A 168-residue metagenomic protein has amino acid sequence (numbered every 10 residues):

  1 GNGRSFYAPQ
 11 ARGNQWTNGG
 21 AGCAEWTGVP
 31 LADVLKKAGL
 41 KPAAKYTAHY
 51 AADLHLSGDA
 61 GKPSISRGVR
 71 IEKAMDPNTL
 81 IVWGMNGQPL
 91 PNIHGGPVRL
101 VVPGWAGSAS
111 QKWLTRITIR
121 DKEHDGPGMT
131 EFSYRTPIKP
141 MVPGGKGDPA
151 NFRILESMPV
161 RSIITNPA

Functional and structural regions predicted by a protein language model:
G1-A168: Structured, non-membrane catalytic/scaffold regions adjacent to prosthetic-group chemistry
